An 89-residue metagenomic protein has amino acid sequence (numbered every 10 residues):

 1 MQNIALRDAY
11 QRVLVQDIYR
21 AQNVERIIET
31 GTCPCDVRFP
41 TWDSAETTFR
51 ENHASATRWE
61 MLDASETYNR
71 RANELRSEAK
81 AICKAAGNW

Functional and structural regions predicted by a protein language model:
M1-C33, A85-W89: Immediate post-signal-peptide N-terminus of mature secreted/exported proteins
R26-T47, E51-E66, R70, E74-S77 (+2 more regions): Surface-exposed, polar/charged faces of alpha-helical domains in mature secreted/periplasmic/lumenal proteins
